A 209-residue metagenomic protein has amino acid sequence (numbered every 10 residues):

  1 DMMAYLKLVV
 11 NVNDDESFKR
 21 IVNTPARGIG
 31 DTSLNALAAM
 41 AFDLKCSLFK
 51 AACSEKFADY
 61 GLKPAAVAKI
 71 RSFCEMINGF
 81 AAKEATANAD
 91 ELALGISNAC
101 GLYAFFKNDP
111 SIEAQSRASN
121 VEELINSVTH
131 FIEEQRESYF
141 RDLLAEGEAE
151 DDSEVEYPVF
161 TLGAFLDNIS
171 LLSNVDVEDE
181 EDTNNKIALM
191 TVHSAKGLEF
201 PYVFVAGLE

Functional and structural regions predicted by a protein language model:
A4-E209: Conserved helicase C-terminal RecA-like lobe
